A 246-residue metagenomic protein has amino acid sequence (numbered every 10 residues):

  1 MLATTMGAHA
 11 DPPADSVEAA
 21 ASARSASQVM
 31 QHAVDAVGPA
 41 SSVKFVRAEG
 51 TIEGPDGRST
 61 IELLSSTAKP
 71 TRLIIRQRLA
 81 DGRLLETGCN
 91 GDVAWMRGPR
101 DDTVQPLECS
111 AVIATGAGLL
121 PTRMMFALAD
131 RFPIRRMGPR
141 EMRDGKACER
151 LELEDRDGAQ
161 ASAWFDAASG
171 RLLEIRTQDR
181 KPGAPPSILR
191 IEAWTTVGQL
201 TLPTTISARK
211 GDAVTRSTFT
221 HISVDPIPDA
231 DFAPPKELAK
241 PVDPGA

Functional and structural regions predicted by a protein language model:
M1-T5: Bacterial N-terminal signal peptides
A8-A10: Boundary at the C-terminal end of the N-terminal hydrophobic targeting segment
P13-V17: Acidic/histidine-rich, surface-exposed loop or edge segments in extracytoplasmic proteins
A20-A21, A26-D102, F132, R136-P139: N-terminal mature ectodomain segment of secretory-pathway/periplasmic proteins
R78-R83, D144-L238: Gly/Pro-enriched, hydrophobic low-complexity segments that function as extracytoplasmic propeptides/linkers
W95-M124: Acidic/charged, solvent-exposed loop-and-adjacent secondary-structure segments enriched in E/D, K/R, S/T, and G/P
M125-M137, P185-I188: A short, amphipathic edge element
P244-A246: Short, solvent-exposed mixed-charge patches
